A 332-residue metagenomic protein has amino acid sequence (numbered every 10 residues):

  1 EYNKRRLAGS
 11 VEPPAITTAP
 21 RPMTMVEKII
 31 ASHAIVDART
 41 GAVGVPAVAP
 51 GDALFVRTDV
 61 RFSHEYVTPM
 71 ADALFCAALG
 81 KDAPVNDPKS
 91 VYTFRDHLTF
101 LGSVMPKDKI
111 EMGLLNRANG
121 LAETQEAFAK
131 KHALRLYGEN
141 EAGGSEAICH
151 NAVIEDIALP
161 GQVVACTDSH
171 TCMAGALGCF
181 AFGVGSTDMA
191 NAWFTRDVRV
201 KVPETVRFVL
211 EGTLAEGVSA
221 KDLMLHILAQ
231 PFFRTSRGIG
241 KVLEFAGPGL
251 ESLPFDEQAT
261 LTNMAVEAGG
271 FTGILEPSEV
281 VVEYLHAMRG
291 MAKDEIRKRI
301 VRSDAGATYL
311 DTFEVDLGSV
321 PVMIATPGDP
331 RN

Functional and structural regions predicted by a protein language model:
E1-N332: Fe-S-dependent hydro-lyases/dehydratases of central metabolism
